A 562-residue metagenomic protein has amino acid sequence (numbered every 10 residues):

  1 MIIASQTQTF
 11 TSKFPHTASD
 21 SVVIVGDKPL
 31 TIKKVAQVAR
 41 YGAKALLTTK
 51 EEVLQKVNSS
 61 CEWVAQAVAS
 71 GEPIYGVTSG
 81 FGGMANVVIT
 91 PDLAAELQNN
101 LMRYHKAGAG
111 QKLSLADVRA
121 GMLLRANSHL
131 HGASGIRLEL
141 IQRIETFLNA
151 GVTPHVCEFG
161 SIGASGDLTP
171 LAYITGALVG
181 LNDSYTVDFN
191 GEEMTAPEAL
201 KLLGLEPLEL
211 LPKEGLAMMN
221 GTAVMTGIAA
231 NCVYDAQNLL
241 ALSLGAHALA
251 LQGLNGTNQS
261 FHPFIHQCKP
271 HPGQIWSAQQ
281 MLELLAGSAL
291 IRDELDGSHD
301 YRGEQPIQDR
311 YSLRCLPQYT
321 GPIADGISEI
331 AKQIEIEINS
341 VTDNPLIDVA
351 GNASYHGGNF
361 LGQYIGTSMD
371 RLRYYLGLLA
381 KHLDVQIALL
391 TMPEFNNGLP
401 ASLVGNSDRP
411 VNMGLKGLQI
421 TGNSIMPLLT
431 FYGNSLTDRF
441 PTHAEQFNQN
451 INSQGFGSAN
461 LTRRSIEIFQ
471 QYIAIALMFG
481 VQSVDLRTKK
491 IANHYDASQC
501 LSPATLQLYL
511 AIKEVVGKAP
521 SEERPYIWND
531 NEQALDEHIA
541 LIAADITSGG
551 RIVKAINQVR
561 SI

Functional and structural regions predicted by a protein language model:
I2-A43, T49-E52, K56, S60-W63 (+3 more regions): C-terminal auxiliary extensions adjacent to catalytic cores
V35, L101, H105, D117 (+5 more regions): Short alpha-helical scaffolding segments that buttress acidic/His motifs in well-ordered protein cores
V57-C61, A67-A85: N-terminal low-complexity or amphipathic/hydrophobic leaders
A69, N86-I89, M102-G110, M122 (+7 more regions): Generic short alpha-helical segment signal, independent of protein family or function, capturing local helix propensity
Y75-L97, Y104-H129, H155-V179, E192 (+1 more regions): FAD-binding core of FAD-dependent oxidoreductases, characterized by glycine-rich FAD pyrophosphate-binding loops
F81, G108, N127-S128, L148 (+5 more regions): Acidic, glycine-rich active-site loops and adjacent beta-strand->loop/helix elements that engage anionic groups
K112, H131, G135-R137, A241 (+1 more regions): Alpha/propeptide regions of enzymes that mature by internal proteolysis
A133-F159: FAD-binding glycine-rich core of flavoenzymes that anchor FAD
